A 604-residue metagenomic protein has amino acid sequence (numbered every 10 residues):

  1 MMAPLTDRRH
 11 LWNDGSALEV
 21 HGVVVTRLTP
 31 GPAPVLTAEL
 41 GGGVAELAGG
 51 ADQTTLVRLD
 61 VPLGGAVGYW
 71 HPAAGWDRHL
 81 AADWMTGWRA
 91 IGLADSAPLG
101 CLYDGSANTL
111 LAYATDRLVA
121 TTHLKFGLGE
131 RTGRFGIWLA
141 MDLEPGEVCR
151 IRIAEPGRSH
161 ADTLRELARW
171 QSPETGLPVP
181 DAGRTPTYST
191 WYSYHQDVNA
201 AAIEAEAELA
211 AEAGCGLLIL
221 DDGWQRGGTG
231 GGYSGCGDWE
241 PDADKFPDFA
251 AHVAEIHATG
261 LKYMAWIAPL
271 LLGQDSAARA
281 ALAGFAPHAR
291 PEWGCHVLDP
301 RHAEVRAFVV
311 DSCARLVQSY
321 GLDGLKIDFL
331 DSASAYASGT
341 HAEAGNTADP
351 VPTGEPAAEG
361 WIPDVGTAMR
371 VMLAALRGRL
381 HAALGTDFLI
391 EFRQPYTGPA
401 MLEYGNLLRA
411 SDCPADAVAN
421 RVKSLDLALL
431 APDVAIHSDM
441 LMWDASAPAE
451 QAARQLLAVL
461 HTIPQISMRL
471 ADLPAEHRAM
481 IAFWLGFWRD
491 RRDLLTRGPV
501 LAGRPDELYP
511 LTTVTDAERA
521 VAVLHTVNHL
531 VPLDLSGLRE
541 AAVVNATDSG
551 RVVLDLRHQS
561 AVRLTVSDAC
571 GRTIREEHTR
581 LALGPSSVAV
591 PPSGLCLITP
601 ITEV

Functional and structural regions predicted by a protein language model:
M1-E174, D534, V552-L556, V562-G571 (+2 more regions): N-terminal accessory beta-strand-rich subdomains and adjacent acidic, glycine-rich linkers that precede catalytic cores
H160-T175, L217-L220, D244-P291, D387-F392 (+1 more regions): Glycine-rich, aromatic-flanked loop segments that form ligand/cofactor-binding clefts across common enzyme folds
R184-T190, L218-L220, Y263-I267, L325-I327 (+2 more regions): Hydrophobic faces of well-ordered beta-strands that scaffold small-molecule active sites in alpha/beta enzyme cores
T185, Y192-Q196, K262-S319: Active-site-adjacent "subsite" loops/lids of carbohydrate-active enzymes
A202-G227, S319: Catalytic domains of carbohydrate-active enzymes, especially glycoside hydrolases
W224-H252, S276-P300, S332-R370: Aromatic- and acidic-residue-enriched carbohydrate-binding clefts of CAZyme catalytic domains
R279-C295, D299-E304, R370-P474: Glycan-recognition surfaces
R504-R563: Carbohydrate-binding surface patches
